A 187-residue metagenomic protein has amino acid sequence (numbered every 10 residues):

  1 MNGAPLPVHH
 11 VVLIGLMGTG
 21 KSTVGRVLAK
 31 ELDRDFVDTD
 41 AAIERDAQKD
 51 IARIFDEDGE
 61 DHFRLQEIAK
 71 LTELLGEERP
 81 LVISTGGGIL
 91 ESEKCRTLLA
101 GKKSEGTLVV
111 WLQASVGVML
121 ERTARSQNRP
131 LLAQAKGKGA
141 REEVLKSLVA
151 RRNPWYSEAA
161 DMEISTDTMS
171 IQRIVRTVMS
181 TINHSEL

Functional and structural regions predicted by a protein language model:
N2-P7, V27, E31, E105-L108 (+1 more regions): NTP-dependent small-molecule kinase module
P7-V11, E78-P80: Pre-Walker A (Motif I) flank of P-loop NTPase domains
L16: P-loop (Walker A) phosphate-binding loop of NTP-binding proteins
T19: ATP-binding Walker
S22: Walker A/P-loop
T39-A100, R129-P130: ATP-dependent small-molecule kinase phosphotransfer cores that center on conserved nucleotide phosphate-binding segments
G86-I89, S115-G117, M169: Short glycine-rich anion-binding loops that position phosphate/pyrophosphate groups of nucleotides and phosphorylated
S104-N153: A glycine- and Lys/Arg-enriched "phosphate-lid" helix/loop adjacent to the NTP-binding pocket of small-molecule kinases
